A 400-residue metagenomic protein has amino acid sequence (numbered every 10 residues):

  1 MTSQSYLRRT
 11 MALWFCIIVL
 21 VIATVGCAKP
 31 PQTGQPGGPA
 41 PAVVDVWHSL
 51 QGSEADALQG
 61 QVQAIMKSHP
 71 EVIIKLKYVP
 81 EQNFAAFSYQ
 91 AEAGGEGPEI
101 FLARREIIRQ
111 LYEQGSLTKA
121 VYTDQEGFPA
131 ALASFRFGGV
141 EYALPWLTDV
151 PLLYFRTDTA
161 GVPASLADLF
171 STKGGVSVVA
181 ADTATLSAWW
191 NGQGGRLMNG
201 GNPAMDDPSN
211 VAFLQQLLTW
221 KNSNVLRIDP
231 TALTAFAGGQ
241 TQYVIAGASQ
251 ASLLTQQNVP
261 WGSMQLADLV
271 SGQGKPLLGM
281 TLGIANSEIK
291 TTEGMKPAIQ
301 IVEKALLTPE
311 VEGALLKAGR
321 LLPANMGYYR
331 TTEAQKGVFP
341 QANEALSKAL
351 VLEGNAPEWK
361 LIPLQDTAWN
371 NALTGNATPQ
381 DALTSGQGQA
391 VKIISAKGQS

Functional and structural regions predicted by a protein language model:
M1-I107, Q389-S400: Conserved N-terminal structural module of periplasmic/extracytoplasmic solute-binding proteins
Y78-F87, V225-G238: Short helix-initiation/N-cap motifs at beta->coil->alpha
E99-L102, Q242-G247, G262: Paired acidic/hydrophobic, glycine-rich loop segments that form the ligand-binding mouth/hinge of periplasmic-binding
A103-Y154, G161-V162: Hinge/lid segment of periplasmic solute-binding proteins
L111-K119, G138-V140, L253-S271: Ligand-binding "clamshell"
G201-D229: Glycine-centered hinge/linker elements that transmit conformational signals in sensory and ligand-binding systems
Q256-L321: Extracytoplasmic/periplasmic substrate-recognition and gating elements
L316-T367, S395-Q399: Long, aromatic- and glycine/proline-rich binding clefts that accommodate carbohydrate-like moieties
